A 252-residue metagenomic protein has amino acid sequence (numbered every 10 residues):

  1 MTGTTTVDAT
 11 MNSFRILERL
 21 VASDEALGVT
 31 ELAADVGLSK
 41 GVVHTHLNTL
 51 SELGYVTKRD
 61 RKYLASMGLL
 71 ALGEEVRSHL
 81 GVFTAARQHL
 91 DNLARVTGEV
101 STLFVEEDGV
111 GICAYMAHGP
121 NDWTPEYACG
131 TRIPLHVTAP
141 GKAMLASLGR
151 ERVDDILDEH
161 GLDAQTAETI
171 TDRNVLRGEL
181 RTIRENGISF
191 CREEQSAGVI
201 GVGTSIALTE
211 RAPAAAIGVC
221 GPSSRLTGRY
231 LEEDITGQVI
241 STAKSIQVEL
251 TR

Functional and structural regions predicted by a protein language model:
M1-F83, D91, K244, V248-R252: N-terminal helix-turn-helix
T6-T10, S66, H79, F83 (+5 more regions): Short, structured helix-loop boundary elements
L70-H160: Amphipathic alpha-helical effector-binding/dimerization core of metabolite-sensing transcriptional regulators
L70-L72, L162-D163, P222-L226: A short, flexible beta-alpha/helix-coil linker loop
G141, L145, G149, I240-Q247 (+1 more regions): Short amphipathic alpha-helical signal-transduction/dimerization elements
T169: Active-site rim beta-loop-alpha module in soluble metabolic enzymes
R173-S245: Extended hydrophobic
